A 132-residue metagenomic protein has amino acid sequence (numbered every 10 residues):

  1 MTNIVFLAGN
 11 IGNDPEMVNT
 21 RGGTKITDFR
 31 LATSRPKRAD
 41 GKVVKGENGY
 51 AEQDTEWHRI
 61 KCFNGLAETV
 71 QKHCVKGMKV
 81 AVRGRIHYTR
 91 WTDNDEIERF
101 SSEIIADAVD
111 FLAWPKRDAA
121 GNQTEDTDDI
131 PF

Functional and structural regions predicted by a protein language model:
M1-N3, E16-G23, A39-A51, E68 (+3 more regions): Acidic, gly/ser/pro-rich intrinsically disordered tails
V5-N13, L31, K76-Y88, A106-V109: OB-fold and OB-like beta-barrel modules that bind single-stranded nucleic acids
F6, G12, I26, T55-W57 (+2 more regions): Short coil/loop residues immediately preceding or within conserved phosphate-binding loops of NTP-utilizing enzyme
N19-T33, F100-S102: Short aromatic-glycine-enriched beta-strand elements
S34-R38: Active-site/binding-pocket entry motifs
Y50-I60: Short, basic/aromatic beta-hairpin or loop at an interaction surface
I60-R99: Beta-rich strand-turn-strand
